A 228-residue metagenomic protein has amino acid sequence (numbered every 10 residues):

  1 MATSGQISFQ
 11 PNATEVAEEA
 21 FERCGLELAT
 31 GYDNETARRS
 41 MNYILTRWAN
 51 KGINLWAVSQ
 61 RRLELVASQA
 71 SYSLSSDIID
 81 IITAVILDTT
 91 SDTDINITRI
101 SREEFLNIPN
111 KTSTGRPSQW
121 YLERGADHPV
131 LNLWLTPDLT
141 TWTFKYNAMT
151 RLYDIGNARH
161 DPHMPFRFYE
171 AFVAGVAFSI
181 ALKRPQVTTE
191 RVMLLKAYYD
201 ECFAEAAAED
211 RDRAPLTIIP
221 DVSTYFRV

Functional and structural regions predicted by a protein language model:
M1-V228: Glycine-enriched, solvent-exposed interface loops adjoining structured elements
